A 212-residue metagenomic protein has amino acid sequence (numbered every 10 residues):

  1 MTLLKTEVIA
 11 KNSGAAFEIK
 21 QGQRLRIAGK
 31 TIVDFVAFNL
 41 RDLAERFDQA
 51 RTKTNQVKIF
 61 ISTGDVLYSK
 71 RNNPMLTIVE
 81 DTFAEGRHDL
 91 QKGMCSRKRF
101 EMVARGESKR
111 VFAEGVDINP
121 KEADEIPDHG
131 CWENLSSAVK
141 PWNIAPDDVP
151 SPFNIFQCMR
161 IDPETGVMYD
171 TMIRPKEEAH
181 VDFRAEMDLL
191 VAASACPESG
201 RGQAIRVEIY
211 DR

Functional and structural regions predicted by a protein language model:
M1-R212: Acidic, Ser/Thr/Pro
